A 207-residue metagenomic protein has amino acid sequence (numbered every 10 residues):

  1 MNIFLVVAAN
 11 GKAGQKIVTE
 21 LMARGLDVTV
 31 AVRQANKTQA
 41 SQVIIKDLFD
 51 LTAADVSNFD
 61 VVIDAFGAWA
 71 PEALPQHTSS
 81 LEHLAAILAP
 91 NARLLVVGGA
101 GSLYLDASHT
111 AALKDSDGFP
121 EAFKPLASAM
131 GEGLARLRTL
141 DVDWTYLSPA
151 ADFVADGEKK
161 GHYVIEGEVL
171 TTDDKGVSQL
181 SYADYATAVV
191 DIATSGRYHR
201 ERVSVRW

Functional and structural regions predicted by a protein language model:
N2-R24: N-terminal Rossmann NAD(P)H-binding glycine-rich loop of SDR-like oxidoreductase domains
T29, H83-P125: Conserved Rossmann-fold NAD(P)-dependent oxidoreductase catalytic core, especially the SDR/UDP-sugar
V30-K37, A151: Short, polar loop motifs at secondary-structure junctions
N36-N91: NAD(P)H-binding glycine-rich loop region in Rossmannoid oxidoreductase-like domains and their noncatalytic homologs
A129, G176-V190, E201: Substrate-positioning beta->alpha
A135-A155: Conserved beta-loop-beta element that borders a ligand/cofactor-binding pocket
L140, V154-H162, I192-E201: Glycine/proline-rich active-site loop of Rossmann-fold NAD(P)-dependent oxidoreductases
Y163-L180: A conserved pocket-lining segment of Rossmann-fold NAD(P)-dependent short-chain dehydrogenase/reductase
